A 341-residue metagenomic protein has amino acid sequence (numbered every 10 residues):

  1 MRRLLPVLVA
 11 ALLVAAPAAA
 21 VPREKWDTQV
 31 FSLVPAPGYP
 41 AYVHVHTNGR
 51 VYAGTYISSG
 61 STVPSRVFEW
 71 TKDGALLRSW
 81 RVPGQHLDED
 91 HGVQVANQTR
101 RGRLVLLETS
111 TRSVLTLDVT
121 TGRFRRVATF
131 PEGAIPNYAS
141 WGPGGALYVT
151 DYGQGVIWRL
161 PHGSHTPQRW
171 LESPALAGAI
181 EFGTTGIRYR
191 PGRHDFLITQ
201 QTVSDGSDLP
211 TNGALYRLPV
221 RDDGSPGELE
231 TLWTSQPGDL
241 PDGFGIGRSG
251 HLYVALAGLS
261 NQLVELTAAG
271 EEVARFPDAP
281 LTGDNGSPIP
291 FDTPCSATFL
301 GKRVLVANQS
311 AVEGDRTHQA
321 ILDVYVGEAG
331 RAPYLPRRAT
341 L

Functional and structural regions predicted by a protein language model:
M1-V21: Secretory targeting and sorting signals
V21-P37, L229: A short helix->beta-strand "capping" segment at the edge of beta-propeller domains
P35-I57, V63-P64, P83-L104, F130-Y148 (+6 more regions): Beta-rich, blade/repeat-based domains predominating in secreted/periplasmic proteins but also intracellular
I57-T62, T111-R112, Q154-V156, T202-S207 (+2 more regions): Short glycine/acidic-enriched loop and turn motifs that connect beta-strands
S65-F68, S113-L115, V156-R159, A214-Y216 (+2 more regions): A short loop-to-beta-strand structural motif that recurs across blades of beta-propeller domains
W70-A75, D118-R123, P161-H165, P219-G224 (+2 more regions): Short loop/turn segments that connect beta-strands within beta-propeller blades
T116-L171: Hydrophobic alpha-helical segments and helix pairs
T293-L341: Blade-level signature of beta-propeller repeat domains, shared across WD40, Kelch, NHL, RCC1 and BNR/Asp-box propellers
